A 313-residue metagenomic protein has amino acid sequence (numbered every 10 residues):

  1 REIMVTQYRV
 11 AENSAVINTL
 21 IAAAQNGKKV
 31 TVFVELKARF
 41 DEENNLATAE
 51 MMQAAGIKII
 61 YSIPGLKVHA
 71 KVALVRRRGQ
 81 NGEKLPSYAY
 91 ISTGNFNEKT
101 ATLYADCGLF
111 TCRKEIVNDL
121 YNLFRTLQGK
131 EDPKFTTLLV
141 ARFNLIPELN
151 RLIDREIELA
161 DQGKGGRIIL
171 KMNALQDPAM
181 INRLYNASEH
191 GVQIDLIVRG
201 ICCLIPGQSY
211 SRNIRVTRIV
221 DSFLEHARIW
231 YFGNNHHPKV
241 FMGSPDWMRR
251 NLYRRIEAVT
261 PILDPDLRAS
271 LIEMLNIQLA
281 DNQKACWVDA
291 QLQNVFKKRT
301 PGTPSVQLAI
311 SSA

Functional and structural regions predicted by a protein language model:
R1, Q128-L138, G163-G165: Gly-rich Lys/Arg/Thr-decorated short loops/hinges at beta-loop-alpha junctions or inter-strand turns that position
R1-Q7, E148-L152: Pre-Walker A segment
V5, N13-A15, T19-L20, G163-G165: Active-site-proximal segment of RNA-dependent polymerases
Q7-N13, N173-D177: Short, glycine-rich nucleotide/cofactor-binding loops
A15-A22, M180-L184: A short acidic, amphipathic alpha-helical/loop segment
N26-T100, F110, E115-V117, R142-A313: PLD/PLD-like phosphodiesterase catalytic module centered on the HKD motif
T102-A105: Acidic/polar active-site rim loop that often engages polyanionic ligands
R113-P133, P147-E148: Short, compositionally biased "basic patch" segments
